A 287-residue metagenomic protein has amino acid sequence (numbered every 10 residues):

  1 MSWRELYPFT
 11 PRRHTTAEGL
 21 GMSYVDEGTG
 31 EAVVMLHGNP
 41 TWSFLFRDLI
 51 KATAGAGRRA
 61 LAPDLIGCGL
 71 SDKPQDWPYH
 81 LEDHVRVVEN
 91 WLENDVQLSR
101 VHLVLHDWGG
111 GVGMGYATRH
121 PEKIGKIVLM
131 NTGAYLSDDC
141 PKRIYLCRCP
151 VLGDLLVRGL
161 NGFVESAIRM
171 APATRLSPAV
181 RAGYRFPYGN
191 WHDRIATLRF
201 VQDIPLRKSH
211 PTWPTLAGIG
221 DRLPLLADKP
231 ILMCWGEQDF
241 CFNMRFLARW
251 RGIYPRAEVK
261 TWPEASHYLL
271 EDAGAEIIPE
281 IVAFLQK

Functional and structural regions predicted by a protein language model:
M1-V33, G55-R59, L92, Q97-R100 (+3 more regions): Alpha/beta-hydrolase fold catalytic core
E18, V25, A62-L105, P279: Active-site loop/oxyanion-hole signature of alpha/beta-hydrolase fold enzymes
D26-L70: Conserved HGGG/HGGXW glycine-rich cap/lid loop of the alpha/beta-hydrolase fold
L36-G38, H106, W235: The conserved beta1-alpha1 loop
S99-C140: Conserved hydrolase catalytic core segment
D139-R199: Helix-rich cap/lid subdomain of alpha/beta-hydrolase
D193-G252: Conserved serine/cysteine hydrolase catalytic core
A265-G274, I278: Catalytic histidine-centered segment of alpha/beta-hydrolase-like enzymes
